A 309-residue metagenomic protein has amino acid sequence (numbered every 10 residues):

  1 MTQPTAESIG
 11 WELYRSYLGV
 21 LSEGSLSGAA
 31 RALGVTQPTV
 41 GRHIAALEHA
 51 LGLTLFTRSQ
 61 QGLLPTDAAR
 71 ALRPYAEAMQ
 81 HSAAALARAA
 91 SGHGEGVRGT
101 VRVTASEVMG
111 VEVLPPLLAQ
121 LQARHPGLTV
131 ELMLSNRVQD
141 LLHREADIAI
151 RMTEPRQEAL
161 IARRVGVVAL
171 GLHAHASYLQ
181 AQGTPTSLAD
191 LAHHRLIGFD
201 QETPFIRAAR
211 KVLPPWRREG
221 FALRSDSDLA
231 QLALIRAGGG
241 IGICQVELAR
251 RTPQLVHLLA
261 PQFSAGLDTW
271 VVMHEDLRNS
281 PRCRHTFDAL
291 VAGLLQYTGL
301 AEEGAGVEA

Functional and structural regions predicted by a protein language model:
W11, Q37-P38, V111: The DNA-contacting recognition helix of HTH DNA-binding domains and analogous helical DNA-recognition elements
G19-G34: Short helix-boundary/capping micro-motifs
T36, H43-A46, L117: Residues within the DNA-recognition helix of helix-turn-helix
L47-E48, L255: Conserved amphipathic alpha-helical core elements
E48-P65: A short LG(V/I)-centered, amphipathic sequence patch enriched for acidic residue(s) preceding the LG motif
Q60-L63, R70, H81-T104: Short helix-loop hinge/linker segments at domain boundaries
R98-E158, G304-A309: Central regulatory/effector-binding core of bacterial HTH transcription factors
H143, P155-T269, A292-A309: C-terminal regulatory
